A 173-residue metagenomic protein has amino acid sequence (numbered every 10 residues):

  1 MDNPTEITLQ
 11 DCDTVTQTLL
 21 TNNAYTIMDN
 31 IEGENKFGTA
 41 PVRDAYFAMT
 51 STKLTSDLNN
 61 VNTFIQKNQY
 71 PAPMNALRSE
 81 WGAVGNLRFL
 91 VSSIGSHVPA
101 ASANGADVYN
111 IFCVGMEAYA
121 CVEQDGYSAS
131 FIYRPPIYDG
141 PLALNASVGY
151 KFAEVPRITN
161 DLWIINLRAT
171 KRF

Functional and structural regions predicted by a protein language model:
D2-M28, D44-M49, K53-F173: Sequence/fold signature of self-assembling virion shell proteins
I31-E32: Short secondary-structure boundary micro-motifs
N35-A40: Surface-exposed acidic, glycine-flexible loop patches that form ligand/cofactor-binding and adhesion interfaces
